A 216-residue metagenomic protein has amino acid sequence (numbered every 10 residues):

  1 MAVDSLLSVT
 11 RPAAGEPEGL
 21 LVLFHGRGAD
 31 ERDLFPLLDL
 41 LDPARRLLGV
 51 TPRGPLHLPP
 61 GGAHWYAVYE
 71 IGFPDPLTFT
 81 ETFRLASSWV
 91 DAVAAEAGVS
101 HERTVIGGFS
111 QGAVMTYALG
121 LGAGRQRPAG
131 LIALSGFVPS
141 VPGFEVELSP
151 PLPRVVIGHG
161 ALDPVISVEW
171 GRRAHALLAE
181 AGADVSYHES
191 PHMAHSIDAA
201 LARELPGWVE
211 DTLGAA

Functional and structural regions predicted by a protein language model:
M1-V99, R103: Serine-hydrolase catalytic machinery in alpha/beta-hydrolase-like enzymes
L34-L37, F144, S167-L177: Short alpha-helix in the alpha/beta-hydrolase fold that links the catalytic acid
P36, A118-G122: Active-site signature of alpha/beta-hydrolase-fold catalytic machinery across serine- and Asp/Cys-nucleophile hydrolases
I106-G108, L134: Short beta-strand immediately N-terminal to the catalytic nucleophile in serine-hydrolase-like folds
G108-G112, T116: Gly/Ala-rich beta-loop-alpha elbow adjacent to hydrolase catalytic centers
Q126-P139: A conserved short beta-strand
V156-H159, D163: Short beta-strand/loop motif that positions the catalytic acidic residue of the alpha/beta-hydrolase fold
E169-A216: C-terminal catalytic histidine-bearing segment of alpha/beta-hydrolase fold enzymes
